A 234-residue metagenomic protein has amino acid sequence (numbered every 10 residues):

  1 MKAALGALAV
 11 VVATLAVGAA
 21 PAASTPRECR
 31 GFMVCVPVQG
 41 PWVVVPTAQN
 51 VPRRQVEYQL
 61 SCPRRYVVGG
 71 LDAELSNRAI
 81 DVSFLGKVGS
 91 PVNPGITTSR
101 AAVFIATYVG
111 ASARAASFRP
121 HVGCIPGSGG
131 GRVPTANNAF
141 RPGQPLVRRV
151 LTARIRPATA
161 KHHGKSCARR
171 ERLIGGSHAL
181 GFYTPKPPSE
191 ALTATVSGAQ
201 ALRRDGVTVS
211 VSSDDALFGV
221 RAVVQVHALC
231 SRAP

Functional and structural regions predicted by a protein language model:
M1-S24: Secretory targeting and sorting signals
T25-P234: Extracellular attachment/recognition segments
